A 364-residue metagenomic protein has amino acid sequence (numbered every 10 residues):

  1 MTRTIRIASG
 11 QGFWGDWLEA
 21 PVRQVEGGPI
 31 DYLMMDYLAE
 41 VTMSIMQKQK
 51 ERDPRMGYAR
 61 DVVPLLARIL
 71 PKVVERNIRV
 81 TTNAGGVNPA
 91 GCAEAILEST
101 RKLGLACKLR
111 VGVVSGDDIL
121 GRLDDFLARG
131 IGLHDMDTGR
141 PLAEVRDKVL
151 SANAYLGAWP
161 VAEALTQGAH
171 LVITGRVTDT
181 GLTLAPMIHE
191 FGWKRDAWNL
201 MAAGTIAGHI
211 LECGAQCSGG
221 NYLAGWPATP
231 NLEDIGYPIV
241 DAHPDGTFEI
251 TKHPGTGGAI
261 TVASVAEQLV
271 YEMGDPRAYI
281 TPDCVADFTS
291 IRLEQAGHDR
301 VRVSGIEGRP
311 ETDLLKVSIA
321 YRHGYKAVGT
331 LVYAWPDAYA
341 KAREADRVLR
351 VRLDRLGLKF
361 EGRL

Functional and structural regions predicted by a protein language model:
M1-R23: N-terminal amphipathic/basic leader segments beginning at the initiator methionine
M1-T4, E40-R55, V74, D118-D147: Gly-rich Lys/Arg/Thr-decorated short loops/hinges at beta-loop-alpha junctions or inter-strand turns that position
F13-W14, A39-V41, A84-A93, R176-L182: Gly/Ser/Thr-rich loops at beta-strand to alpha-helix junctions that form or flank small-molecule/cofactor-binding
G28-M46, R68: N-terminal glycine-rich anion-binding loops that anchor highly charged ligand groups
E51-P54, E94-L105, A128-L133, P186-A197: A glycine- and small-aliphatic-rich helix-loop capping segment at beta-alpha/alpha-beta transitions that lines
K102-I119, T183-G225, T229: Catalytic or ion-translocation cores adjacent to nucleophile or general acid/base/metal-coordination motifs in diverse
M201-E307: A conserved active-site cap/scaffold subdomain adjacent to cofactor or substrate pockets
E294-L364: C-terminal catalytic subdomain
